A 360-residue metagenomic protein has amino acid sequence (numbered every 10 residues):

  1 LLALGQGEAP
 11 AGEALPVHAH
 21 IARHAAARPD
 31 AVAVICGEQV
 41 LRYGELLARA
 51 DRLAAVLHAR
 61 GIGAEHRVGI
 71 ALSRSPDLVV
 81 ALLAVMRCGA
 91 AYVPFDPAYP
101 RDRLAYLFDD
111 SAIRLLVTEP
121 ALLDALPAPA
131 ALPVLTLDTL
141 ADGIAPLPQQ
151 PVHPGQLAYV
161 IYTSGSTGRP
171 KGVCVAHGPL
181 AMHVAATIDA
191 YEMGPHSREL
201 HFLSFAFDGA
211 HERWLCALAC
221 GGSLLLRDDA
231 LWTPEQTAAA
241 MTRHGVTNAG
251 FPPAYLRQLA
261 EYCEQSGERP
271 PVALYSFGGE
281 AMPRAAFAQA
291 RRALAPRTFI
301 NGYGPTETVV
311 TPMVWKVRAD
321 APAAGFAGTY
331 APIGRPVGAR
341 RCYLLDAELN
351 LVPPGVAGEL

Functional and structural regions predicted by a protein language model:
L1-G7, R28-A31, R269-A273, T311-V314: Acyl/amide activation-and-transfer machinery of modular secondary-metabolite enzymes
L1-L4, H24-A25, M241, L259: A generic structural signal for nonpolar/aromatic side chains embedded in well-ordered alpha-helices
A3-P10, A59, Q265, F326 (+1 more regions): Intrinsically disordered, low-complexity segments enriched in small/polar residues
Q6-P179, D189-E192, G221: Carrier-protein-dependent adenylate-forming modules in NRPS/ANL systems
D77-L83, C88-D109, I144-P354, E359-L360: Motif- and composition-driven signal specific to adenylation
